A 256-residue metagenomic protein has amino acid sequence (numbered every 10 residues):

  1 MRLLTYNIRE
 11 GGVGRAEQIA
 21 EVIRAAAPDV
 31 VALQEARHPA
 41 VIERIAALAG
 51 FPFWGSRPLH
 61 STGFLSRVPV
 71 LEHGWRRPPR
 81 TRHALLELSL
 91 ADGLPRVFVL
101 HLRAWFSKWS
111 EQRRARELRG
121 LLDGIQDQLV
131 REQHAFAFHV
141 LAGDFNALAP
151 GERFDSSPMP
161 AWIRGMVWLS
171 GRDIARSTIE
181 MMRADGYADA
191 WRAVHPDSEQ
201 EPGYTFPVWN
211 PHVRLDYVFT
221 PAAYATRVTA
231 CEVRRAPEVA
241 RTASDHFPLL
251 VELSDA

Functional and structural regions predicted by a protein language model:
M1-E10, G93-A104, A142, H246: Active-site-proximal beta-strand elements of phosphoester/diester hydrolases
M1-L48, T62, A256: N-terminal, active-site-proximal structural segment of metallo-dependent hydrolase catalytic domains
R9, R37, H101-R103, F145-L148 (+2 more regions): Catalytic metal-binding/acid-base residues of hydrolase active sites
V30, Q34-Q112, R116: Structured beta-strand-rich core segments of catalytic domains in phosphoester-bond hydrolases
P39, P52-S66, P79-R82, F136 (+2 more regions): Active site of divalent-metal-dependent phosphoester/diester hydrolases
L65-V68, L86-G93, T220-A222, T242-S244 (+1 more regions): Active-site beta-strand termini and strand-to-loop segments that position acidic
A104-E117, A149-R176: Active-site-proximal segments of metal-dependent phosphoesterases and phosphodiesterases across multiple
E117-F145: His/acidic metal-ligating clusters that form di-metal
